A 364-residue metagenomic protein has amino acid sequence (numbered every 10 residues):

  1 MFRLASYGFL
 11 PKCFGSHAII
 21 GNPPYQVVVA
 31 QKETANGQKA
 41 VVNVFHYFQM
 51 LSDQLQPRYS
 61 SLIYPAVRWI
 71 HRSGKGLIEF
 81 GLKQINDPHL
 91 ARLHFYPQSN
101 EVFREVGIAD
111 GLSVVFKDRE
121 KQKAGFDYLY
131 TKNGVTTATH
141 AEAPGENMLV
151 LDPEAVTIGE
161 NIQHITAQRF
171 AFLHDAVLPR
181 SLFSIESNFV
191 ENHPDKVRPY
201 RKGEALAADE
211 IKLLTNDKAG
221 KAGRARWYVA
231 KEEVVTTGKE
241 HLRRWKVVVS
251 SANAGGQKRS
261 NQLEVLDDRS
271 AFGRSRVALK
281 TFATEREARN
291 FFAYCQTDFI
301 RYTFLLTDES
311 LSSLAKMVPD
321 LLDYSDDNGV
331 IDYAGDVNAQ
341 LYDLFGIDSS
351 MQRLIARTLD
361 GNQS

Functional and structural regions predicted by a protein language model:
M1, G21, G361-S364: Conserved S-adenosyl-L-methionine
L4-V41: Mobile, glycine- and charge-enriched loop segments and immediately flanking short secondary-structure elements within
L10, F14, S99-G273, K280-M351: C-terminal substrate-recognition regions of SAM-dependent nucleic acid methyltransferases
H17, R58, K246: Conserved acidic residues
N22, Y64-V67, A252-N253: A short beta-strand-to-loop transition that corresponds to the Sensor-1 phosphate-sensing loop of AAA+ P-loop ATPases
V28-Q31, A35-E101, E105, S113-K117 (+1 more regions): Conserved Class I SAM-dependent methyltransferase catalytic core
S350, L354-S364: Short, amphipathic C-terminal "tail helix"
